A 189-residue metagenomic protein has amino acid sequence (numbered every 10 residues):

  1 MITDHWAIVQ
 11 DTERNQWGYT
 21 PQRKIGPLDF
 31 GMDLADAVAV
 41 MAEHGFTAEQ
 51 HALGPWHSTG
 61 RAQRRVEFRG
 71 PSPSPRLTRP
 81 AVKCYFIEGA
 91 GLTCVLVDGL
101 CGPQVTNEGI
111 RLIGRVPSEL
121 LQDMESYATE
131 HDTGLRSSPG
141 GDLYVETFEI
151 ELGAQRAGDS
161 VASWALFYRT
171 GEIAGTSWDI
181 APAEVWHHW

Functional and structural regions predicted by a protein language model:
M1-W189: Short helix/turn-capping signatures at newly exposed starts of structured segments
